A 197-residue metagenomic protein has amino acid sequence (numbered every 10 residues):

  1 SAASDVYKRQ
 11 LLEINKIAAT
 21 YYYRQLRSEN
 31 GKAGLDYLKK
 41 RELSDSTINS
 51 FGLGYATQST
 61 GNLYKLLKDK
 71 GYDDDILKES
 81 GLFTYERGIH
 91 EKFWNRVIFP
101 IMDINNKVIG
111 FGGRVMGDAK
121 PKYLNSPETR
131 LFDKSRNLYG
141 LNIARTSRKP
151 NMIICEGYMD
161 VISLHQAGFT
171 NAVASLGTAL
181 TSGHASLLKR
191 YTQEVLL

Functional and structural regions predicted by a protein language model:
A2-Y7: Short, small-residue-biased leader/transition segments that mark boundaries at the very start of proteins
K8, N15-K16, D36, T57-T192: Phosphate-handling DNA/RNA-contact segment within nucleic-acid enzymes
I17-L26: Short, aromatic/basic-rich helix-turn unit that serves as a nucleic-acid recognition element
S28-A33: Short acidic-aromatic low-complexity motifs
G52-G54: Aromatic-rich juxtamembrane segments at the membrane interface
